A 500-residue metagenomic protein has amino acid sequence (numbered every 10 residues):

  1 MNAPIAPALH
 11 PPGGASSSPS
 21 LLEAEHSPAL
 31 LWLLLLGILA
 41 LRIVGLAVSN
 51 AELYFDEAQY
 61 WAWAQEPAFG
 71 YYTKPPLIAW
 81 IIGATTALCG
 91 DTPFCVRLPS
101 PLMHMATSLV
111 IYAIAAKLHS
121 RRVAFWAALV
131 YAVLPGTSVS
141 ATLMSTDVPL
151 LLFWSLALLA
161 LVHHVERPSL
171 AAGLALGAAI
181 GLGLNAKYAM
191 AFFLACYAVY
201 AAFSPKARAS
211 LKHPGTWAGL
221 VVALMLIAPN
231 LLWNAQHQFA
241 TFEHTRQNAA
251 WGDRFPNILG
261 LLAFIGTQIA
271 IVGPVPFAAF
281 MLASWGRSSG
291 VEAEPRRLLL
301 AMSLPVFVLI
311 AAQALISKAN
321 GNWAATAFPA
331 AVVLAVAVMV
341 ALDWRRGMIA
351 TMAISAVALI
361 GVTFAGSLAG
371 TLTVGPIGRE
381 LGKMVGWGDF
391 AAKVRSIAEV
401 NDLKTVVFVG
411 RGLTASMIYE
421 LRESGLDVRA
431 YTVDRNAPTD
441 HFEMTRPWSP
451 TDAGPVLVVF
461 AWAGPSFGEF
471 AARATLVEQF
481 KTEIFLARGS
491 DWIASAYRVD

Functional and structural regions predicted by a protein language model:
L21, W32, I111-V133, L151-L152: Transmembrane-helix signature of polytopic, membrane-embedded enzymes that assemble or transfer cell-envelope glycans
A24, A116, R121-R122, A157-A172: Membrane-interface transmembrane helices that cradle and orient dolichyl/undecaprenyl
I38, A127-P135, I180, L184 (+1 more regions): Short helix- or helix-capping micro-motifs that position conserved polar/aromatic residues at function-defining sites
L98-H119, L156, A160: Transmembrane-helix motifs of polytopic, lipid-linked glycan transferases
G136, T142-L150: Short acidic/glycine- and proline-prone juxtamembrane loop motifs at membrane-interface regions of multi-pass membrane
A160-G181, H213, W217, V221: Short hydrophobic alpha-helices at membrane interfaces in multi-pass membrane enzymes
L182, L194-R296, M302, V306-S317: Transmembrane-lumen/periplasm boundary regions of multi-pass, lipid-linked membrane glycan transferases
G321, R345-D402, R411-R429, V433-D440 (+1 more regions): Membrane-proximal, lumen/periplasm-facing interface regions of secretory-pathway glyco- and lipid-modifying enzymes
